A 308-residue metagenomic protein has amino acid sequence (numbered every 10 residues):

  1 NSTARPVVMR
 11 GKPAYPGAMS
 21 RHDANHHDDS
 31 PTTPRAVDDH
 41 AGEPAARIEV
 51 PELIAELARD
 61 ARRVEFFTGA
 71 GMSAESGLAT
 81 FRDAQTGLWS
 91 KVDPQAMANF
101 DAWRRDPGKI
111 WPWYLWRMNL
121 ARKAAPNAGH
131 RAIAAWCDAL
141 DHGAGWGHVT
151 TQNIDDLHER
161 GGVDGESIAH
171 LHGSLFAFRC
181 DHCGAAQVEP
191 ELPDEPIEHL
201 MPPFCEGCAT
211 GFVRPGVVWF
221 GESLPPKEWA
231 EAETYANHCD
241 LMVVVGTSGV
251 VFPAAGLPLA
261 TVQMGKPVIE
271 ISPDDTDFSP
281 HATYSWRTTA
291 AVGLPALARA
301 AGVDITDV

Functional and structural regions predicted by a protein language model:
N1-R5: Polybasic, low-complexity intrinsically disordered segments
V8-V308: Conserved catalytic core of sirtuin-type NAD+-dependent deacylases
